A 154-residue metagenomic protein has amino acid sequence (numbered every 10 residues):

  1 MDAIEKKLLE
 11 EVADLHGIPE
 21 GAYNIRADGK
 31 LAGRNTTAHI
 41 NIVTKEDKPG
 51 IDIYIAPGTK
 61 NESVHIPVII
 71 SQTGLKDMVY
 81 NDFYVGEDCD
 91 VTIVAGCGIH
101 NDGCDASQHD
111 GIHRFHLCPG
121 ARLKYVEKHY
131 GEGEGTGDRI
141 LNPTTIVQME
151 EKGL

Functional and structural regions predicted by a protein language model:
M1-Y23: C-terminal functional modules
G21-D28, A32-L154: Conserved beta-strand/loop scaffold segments within soluble protein domains that form the structured core and edges
